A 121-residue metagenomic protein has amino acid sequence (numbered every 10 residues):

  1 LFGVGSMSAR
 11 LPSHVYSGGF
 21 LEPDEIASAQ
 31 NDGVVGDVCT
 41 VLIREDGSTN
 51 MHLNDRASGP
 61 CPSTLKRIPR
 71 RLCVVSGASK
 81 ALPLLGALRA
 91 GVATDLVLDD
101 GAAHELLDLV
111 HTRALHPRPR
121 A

Functional and structural regions predicted by a protein language model:
F2-A121: Conserved phosphate- and dinucleotide-binding cores of soluble alpha/beta proteins, encompassing both enzyme active
